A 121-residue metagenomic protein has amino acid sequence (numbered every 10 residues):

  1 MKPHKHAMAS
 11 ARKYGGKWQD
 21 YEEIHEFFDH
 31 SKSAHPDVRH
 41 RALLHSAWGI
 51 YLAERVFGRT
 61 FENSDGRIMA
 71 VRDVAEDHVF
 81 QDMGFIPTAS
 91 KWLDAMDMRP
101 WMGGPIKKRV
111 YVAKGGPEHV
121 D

Functional and structural regions predicted by a protein language model:
M1-D121: N-terminal membrane-targeting hydrophobic helices
